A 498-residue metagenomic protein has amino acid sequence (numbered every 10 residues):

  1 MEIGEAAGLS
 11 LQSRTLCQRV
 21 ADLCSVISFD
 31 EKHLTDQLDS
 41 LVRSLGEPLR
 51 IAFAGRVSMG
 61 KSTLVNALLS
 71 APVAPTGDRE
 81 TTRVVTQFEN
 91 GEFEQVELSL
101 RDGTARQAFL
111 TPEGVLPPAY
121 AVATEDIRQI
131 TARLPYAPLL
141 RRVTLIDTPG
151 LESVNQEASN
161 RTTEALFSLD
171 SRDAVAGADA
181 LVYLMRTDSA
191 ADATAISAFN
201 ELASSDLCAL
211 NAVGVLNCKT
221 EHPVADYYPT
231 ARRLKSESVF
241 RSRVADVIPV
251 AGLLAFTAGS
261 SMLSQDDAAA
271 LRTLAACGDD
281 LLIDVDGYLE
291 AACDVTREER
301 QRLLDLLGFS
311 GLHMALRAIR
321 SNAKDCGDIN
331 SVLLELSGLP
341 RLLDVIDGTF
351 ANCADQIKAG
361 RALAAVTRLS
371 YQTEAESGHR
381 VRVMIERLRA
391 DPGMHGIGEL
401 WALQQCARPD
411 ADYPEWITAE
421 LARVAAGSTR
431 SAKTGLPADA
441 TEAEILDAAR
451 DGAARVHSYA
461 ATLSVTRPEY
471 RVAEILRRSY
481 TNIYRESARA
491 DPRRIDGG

Functional and structural regions predicted by a protein language model:
M1-F29: Charged, amphipathic alpha-helical linker segments immediately N-terminal to NTP-binding catalytic cores
S25, V73, A354-D355, S458-V465: Short, flexible helix-adjacent loops and helix caps
I27-K32, A375: Charged, low-complexity interaction regions
Q37-L41: Cytosolic juxtamembrane amphipathic/interface segments immediately preceding and feeding into a transmembrane helix
V42, G46-D286, L336: Globular "head" domains of long coiled-coil molecular machines
G214, K358-R361, V465-R467: Short, glycine/acidic-rich hinge or "gate" loops at secondary-structure transitions that mediate conformational
K219-A225, A231-L400: C-terminal end of P-loop GTPase domains and the immediately downstream helical coupling element
H395-G498: N-terminal J-domain/J-like co-chaperone modules of DnaJ/Hsp40 proteins
